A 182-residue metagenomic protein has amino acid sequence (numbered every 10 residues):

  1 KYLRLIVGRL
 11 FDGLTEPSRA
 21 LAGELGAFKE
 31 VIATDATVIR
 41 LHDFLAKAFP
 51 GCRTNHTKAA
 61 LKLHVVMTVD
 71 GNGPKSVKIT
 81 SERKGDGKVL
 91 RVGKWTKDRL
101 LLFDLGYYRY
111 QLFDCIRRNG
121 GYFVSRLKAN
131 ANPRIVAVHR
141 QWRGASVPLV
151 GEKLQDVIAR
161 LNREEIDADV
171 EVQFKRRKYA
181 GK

Functional and structural regions predicted by a protein language model:
Y2-P17, L21-E30, T34-K47, C52-K182: Single, function-defining residue in the core of a domain
